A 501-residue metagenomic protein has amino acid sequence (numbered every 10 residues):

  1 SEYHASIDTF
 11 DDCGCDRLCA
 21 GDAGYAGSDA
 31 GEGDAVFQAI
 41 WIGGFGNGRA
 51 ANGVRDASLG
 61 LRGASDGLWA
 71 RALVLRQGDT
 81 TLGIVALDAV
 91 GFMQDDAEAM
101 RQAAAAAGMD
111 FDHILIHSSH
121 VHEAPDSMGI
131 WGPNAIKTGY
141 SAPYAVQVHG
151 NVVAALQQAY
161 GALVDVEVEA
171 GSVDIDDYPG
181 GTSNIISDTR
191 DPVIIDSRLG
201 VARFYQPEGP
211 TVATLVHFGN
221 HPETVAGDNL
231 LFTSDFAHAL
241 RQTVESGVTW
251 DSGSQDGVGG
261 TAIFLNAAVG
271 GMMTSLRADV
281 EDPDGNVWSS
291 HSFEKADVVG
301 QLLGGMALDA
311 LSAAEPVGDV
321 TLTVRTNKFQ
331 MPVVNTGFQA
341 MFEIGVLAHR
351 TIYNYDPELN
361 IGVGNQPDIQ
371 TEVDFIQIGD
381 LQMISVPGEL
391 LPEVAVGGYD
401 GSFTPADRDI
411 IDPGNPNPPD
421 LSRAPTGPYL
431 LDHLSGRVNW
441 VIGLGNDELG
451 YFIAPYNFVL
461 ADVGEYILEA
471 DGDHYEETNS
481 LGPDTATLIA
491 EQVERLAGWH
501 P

Functional and structural regions predicted by a protein language model:
S1-G14, C19, G24, S28-H117 (+3 more regions): Conserved beta-alpha junction segments in alpha/beta enzyme cores
